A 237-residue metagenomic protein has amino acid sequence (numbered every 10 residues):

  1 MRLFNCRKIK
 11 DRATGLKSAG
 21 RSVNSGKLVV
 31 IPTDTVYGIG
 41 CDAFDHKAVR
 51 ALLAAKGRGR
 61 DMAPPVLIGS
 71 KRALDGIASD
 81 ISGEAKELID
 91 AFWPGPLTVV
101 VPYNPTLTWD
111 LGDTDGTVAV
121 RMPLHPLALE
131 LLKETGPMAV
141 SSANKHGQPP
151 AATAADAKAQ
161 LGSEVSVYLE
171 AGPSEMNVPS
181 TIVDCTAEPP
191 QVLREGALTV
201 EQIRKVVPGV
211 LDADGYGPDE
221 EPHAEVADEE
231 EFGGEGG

Functional and structural regions predicted by a protein language model:
M1-G237: Active-site-adjacent structural elements in enzyme catalytic cores
